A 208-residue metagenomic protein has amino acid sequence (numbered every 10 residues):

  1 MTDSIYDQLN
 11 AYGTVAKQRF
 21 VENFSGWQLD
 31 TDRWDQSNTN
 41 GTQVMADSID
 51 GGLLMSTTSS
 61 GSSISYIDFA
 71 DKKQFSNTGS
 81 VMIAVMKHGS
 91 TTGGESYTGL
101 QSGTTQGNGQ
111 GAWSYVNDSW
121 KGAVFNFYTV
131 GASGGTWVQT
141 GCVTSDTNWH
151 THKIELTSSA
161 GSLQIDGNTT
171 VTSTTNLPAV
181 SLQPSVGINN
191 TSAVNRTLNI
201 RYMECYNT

Functional and structural regions predicted by a protein language model:
T2-S37: Extracellular carbohydrate-recognition regions
F24, M82-A84, T147-L163: Short tryptophan-centered beta-strand motifs in secreted/extracellular beta-sheet-rich domains of glycan-recognition
W27-M55: Extracellular glycan-recognition surfaces and repeat-rich motifs
M55-V124: Secretory/extracellular carbohydrate-interaction modules and structurally similar beta-sandwich "look-alikes"
Y66-Q74, V138-T144, S173-T174: Beta-strand-rich interaction surfaces with strong enrichment in secreted/lumenal proteins
T129-T151: Short, aromatic/His-centered strand-loop micro-motif at the edge of beta-sheets
Q164-T169: Short strand-turn-strand beta-turns centered on an Asx-Gly dipeptide
S173-M203: Flexible glycan-contacting loops in extracellular carbohydrate-active proteins
